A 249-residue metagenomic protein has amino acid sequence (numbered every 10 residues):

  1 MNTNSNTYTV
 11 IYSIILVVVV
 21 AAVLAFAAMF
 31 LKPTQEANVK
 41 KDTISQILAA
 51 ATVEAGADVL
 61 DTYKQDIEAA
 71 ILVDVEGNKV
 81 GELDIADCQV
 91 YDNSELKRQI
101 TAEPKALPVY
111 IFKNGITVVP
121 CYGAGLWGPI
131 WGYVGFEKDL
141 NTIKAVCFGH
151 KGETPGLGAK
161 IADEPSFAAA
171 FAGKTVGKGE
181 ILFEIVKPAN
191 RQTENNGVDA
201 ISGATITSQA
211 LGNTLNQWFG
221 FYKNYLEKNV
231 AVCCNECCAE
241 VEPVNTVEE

Functional and structural regions predicted by a protein language model:
N2-E249: Flexible, solvent-exposed loop/hinge segments and secondary-structure transition points
